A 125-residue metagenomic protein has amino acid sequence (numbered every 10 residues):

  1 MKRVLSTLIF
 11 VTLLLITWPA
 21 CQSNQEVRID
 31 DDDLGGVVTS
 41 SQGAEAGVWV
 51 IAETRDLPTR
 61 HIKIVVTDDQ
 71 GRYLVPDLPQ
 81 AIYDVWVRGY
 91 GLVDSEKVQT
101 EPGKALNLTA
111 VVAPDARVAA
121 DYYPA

Functional and structural regions predicted by a protein language model:
L8-W18: Bacterial N-terminal signal peptides
T17-D33, V37-G43: Beta-strand-rich domain onsets/edges
Q22-V27, T100-Y123: Extracellular beta-sheet/turn segments enriched in Thr/Pro/Gly and aliphatic residues
R28, R55-R72: Short, acidic Ser/Thr/Gly-rich low-complexity loop/linker segments typical of extracellular and cell-surface proteins
D32, S40-D56, Q80: Short, ordered, surface-exposed loop/turn motifs in non-cytosolic proteins
G36, V50, T67-V75, L108-A110: Glycine-centered loop-to-beta-strand initiation motif
E45, L74-I82, Y90: Short Pro-Gly-centered beta-turn/loop motif in secreted/extracellular proteins
R55-R60, I82, W86-Q99: A short, solvent-exposed loop/turn motif at the edges and junctions of modular extracellular/periplasmic domains
